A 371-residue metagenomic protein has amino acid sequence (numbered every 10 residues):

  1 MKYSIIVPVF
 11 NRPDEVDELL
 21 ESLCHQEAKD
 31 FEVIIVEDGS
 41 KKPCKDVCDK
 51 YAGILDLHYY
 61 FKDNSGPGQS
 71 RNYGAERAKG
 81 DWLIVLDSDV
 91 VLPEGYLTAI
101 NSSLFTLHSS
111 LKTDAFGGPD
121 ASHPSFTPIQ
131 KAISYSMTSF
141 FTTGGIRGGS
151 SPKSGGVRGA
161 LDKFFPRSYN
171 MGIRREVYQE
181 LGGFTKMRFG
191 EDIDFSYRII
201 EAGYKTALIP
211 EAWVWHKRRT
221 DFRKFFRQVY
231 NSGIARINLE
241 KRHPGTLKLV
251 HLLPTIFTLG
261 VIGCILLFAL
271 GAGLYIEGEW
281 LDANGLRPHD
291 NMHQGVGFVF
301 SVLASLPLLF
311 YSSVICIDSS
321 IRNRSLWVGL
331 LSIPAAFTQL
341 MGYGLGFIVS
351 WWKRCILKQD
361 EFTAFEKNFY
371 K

Functional and structural regions predicted by a protein language model:
K2-S4, E32, D194: Cell-envelope/extracellular polymer assembly enzymes that use nucleotide-activated donors
E21-D30: Short, acidic, metal-binding catalytic loop of nucleotide-sugar glycosyltransferases
S22, E37-D46, N64-S65, D87-P93: A conserved acidic beta->alpha catalytic loop
K62-A78, A99, S168: Glycine-rich, basic loop-to-helix element that forms the pyrophosphate-binding segment of sugar-nucleotide handling
L83: Short aromatic/hydrophobic "clamp" motif used to bind/position activated sugar donors
G95-S139, A212-W213, K217: Conserved donor NDP-sugar-binding/catalytic core segment of glycosyltransferases
T185-L247: Catalytic donor/gating beta->alpha subdomain of glycosyltransferases that bind UDP-sugars
F257-I356: Membrane-embedded multi-pass helical conduit in multi-pass membrane proteins, especially envelope-biosynthetic
